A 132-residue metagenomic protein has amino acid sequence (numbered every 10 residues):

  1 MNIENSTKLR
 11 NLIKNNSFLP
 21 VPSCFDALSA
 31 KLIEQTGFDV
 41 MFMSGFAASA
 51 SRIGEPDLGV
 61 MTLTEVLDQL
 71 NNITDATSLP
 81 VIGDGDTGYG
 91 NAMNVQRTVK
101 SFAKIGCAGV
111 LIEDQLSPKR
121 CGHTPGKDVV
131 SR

Functional and structural regions predicted by a protein language model:
M1-S23, A27-T36: N-terminal amphipathic alpha-helix/helix-capping segment at the start of soluble metabolic enzymes
E4-T7, N15, E55-G83, I105 (+1 more regions): Alpha-helix-loop-beta-strand connector modules within alpha/beta enzyme cores
K8-N11, L32, Q69-N72, R97 (+1 more regions): Alpha-helical scaffold segments in soluble metabolic enzymes
P20-D26, M41-M43, V81-G85, V110-I112: Hydrophobic faces of well-ordered beta-strands that scaffold small-molecule active sites in alpha/beta enzyme cores
S29-Q35, G83, Y89-S101: Catalytic cores of alpha/beta
G37, G106, L111: Conserved functional loop/turn residues at catalytic and ligand-binding sites
F38-D39, L58, R97-K104: A glycine- and small-aliphatic-rich helix-loop capping segment at beta-alpha/alpha-beta transitions that lines
M41-E65, T87-A92, L111-R132: Glycine-rich, proline-tolerant flexible connector loops at the mouths of alpha/beta enzymes
